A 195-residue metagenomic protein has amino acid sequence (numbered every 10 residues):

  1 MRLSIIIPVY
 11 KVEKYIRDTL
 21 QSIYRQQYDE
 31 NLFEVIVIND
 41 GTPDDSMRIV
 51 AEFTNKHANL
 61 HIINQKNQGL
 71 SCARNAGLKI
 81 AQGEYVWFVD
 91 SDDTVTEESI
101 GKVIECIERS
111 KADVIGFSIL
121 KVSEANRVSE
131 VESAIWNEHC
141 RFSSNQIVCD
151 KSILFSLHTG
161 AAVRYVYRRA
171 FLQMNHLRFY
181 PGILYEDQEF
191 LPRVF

Functional and structural regions predicted by a protein language model:
R2-S4, E34, E189: Cell-envelope/extracellular polymer assembly enzymes that use nucleotide-activated donors
V12-Q26: Short, well-formed alpha-helical segments that are part of the catalytic scaffolds of diverse glycosyltransferases
K14-R17, D44-R48, N64, C72 (+1 more regions): Residue-level preference for short helical/loop micro-motifs built around acidic side chains
S22, N39-I49: A conserved acidic beta->alpha catalytic loop
N31-G41, H61-K66, S91: Short beta-strand/loop segment that forms part of the nucleotide-sugar
Q65-A81, S91, K102: Glycine-rich, basic loop-to-helix element that forms the pyrophosphate-binding segment of sugar-nucleotide handling
L70, S91-F195: Donor-binding/catalytic cores of nucleotide-activated saccharide and glycerol-phosphate transferases/polymerases
V86: Short aromatic/hydrophobic "clamp" motif used to bind/position activated sugar donors
